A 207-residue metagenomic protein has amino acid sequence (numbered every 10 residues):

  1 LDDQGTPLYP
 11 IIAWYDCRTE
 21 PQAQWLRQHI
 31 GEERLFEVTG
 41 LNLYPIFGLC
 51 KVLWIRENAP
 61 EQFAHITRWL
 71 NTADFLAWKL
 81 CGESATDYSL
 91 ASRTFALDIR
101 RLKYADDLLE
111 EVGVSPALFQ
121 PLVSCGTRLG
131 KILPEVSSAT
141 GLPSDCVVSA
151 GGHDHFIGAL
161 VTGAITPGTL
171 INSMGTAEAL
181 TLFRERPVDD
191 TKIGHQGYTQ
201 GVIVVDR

Functional and structural regions predicted by a protein language model:
L1-D3, P7-L26, I66, L70-A105 (+1 more regions): Glycine-rich phosphate-binding loop of actin/hexokinase-like ATP-binding domains
I11, R34-H153: Gly/Ser/Thr-rich active-site cleft segment
A23-I30, Y44: Flexible glycine-/small-residue-enriched beta->alpha junction loops that bind anionic phosphate/pyrophosphate groups
I30, A59, T166-P167: A structural signal for short coil/turn segments at secondary-structure junctions
